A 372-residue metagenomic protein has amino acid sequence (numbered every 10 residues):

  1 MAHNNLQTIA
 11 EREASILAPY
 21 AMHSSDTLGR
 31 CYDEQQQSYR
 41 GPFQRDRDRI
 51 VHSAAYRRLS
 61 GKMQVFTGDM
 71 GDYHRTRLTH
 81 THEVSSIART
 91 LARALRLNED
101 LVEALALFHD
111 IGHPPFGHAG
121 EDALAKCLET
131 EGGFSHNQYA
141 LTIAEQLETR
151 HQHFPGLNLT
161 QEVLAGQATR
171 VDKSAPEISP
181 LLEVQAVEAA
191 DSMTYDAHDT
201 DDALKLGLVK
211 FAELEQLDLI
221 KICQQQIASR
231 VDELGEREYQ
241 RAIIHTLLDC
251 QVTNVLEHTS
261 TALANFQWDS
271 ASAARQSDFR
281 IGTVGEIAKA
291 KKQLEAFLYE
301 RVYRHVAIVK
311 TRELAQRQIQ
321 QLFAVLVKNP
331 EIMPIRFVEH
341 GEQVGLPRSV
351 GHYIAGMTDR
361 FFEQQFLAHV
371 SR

Functional and structural regions predicted by a protein language model:
M1-T81, S85-L91, N98-E99, F134-R372: Histidine-centered, transition-metal-coordinating active-site segments
G71-T79, A92-R93, F108-P115, L128-E131: Short coil/turn segments at secondary-structure boundaries
V102-E129, N137: Aspartate-rich (DDxxD/NDxxD/DxxxD) Mg2+/diphosphate-binding motifs and their adjoining helix-loop segments
